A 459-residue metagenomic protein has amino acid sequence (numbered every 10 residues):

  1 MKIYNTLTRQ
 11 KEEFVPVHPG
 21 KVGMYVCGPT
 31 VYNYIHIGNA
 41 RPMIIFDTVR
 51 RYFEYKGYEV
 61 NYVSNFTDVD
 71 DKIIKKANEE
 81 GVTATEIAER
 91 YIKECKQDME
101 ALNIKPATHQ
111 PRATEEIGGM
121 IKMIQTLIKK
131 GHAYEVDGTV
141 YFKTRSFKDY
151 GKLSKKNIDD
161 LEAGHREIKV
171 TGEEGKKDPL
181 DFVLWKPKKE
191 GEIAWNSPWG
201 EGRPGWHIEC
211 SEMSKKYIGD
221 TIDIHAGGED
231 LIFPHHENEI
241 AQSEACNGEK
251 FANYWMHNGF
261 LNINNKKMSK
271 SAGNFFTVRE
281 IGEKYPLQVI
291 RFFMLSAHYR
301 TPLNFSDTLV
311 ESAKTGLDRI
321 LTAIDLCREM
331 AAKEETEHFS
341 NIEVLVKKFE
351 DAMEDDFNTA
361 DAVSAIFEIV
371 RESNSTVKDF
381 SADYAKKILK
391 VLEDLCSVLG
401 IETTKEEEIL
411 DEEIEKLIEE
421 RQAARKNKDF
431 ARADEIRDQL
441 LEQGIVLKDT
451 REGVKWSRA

Functional and structural regions predicted by a protein language model:
M1-Y32, D47, G118-R328: Alpha-helical recognition segments enriched in aromatics with Gly/Pro capping that present substrate-recognition
T8-E13, V17-K105, L447, E452-W456: N-terminal, positively charged nucleic-acid-binding surface of large information/translation enzymes
F66-D70, I92-C95, K105-M120, D137-F147: Short, glycine/charge-rich beta-strand/loop segments that flank catalytic centers and engage negatively charged groups
N78-A84, T108-T114, G228: The substrate-binding groove and active-site-proximal loops of carbohydrate-active enzymes, especially glycoside
K267, N274-A459: Structural preference for alpha-helix termini/caps and helix-kink/transition segments
